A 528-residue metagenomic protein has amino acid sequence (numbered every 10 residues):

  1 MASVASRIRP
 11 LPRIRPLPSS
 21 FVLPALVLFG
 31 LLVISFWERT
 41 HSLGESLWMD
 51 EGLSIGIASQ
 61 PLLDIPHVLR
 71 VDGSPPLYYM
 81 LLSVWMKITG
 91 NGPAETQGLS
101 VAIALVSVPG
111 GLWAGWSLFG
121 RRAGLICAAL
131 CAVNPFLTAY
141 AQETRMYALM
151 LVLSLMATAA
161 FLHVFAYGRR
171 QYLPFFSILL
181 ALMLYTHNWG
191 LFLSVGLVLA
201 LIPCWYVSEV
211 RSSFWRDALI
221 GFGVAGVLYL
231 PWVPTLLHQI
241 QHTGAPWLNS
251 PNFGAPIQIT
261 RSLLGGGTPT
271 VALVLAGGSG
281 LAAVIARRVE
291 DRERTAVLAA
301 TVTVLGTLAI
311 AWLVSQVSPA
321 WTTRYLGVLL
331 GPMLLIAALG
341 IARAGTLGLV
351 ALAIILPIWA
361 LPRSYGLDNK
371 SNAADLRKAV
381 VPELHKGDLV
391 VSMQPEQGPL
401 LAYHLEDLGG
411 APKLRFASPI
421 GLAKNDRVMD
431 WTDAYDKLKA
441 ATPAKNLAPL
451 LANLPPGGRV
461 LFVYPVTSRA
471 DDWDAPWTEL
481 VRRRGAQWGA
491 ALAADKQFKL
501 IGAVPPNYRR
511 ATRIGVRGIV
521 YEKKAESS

Functional and structural regions predicted by a protein language model:
V4, P16-S528: Terminal, non-globular segments
R7-R9, R13-R15: Arginine-selective low-complexity/disordered segments
